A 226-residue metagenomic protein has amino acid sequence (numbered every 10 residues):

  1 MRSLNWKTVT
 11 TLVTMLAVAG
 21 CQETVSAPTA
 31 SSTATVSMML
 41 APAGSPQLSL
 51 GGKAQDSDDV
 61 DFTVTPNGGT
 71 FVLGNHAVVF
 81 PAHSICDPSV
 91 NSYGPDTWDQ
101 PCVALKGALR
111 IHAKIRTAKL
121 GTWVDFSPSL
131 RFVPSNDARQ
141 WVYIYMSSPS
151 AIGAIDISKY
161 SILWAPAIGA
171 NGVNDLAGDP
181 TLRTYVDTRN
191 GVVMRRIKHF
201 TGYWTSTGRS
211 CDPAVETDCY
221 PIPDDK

Functional and structural regions predicted by a protein language model:
M1-T10: Bacterial N-terminal signal peptides that target proteins for export
L4-N5, G94-T97, K119, P180-T184 (+1 more regions): Short, flexible coil/linker elements and helix-boundary hinge sites characteristic of intrinsically disordered
A17-G20: C-terminal motif of bacterial Sec signal peptides marking the signal peptidase cleavage site
Q22-V78, H83-S89, S135-R139, A151-K226: Proteolytic cleavage junctions
S57-S147: Long, contiguous ectodomains of secretory-pathway proteins
